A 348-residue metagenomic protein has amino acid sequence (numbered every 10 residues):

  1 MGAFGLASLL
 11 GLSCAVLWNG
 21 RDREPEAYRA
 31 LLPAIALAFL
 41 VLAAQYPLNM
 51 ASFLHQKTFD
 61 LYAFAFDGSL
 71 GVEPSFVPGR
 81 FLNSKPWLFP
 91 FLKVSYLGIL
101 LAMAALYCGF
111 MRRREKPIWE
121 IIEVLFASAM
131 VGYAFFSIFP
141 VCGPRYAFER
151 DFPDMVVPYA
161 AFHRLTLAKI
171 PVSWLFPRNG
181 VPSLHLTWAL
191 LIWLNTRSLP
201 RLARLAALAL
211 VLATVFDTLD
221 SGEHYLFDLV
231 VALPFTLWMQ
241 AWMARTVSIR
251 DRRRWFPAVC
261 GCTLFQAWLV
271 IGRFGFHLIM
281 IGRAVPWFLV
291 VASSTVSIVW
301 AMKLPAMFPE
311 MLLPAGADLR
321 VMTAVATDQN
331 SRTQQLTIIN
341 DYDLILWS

Functional and structural regions predicted by a protein language model:
M1-L6, L31-M103, P309-T323, D328 (+1 more regions): N-terminal transmembrane-helix/juxtamembrane module of multi-pass inner/ER membrane proteins
N19-R23, L199-L205, A241-F256, W300-M311: Membrane-interface junctions at the ends of membrane-embedded or membrane-associated helices
R29-I35, A104-P140, A147-D151, R204-V211: Interfacial segments of alpha-helical transmembrane regions
F39-T58, Y62, F66, F126-A161: Aromatic-rich transmembrane-lumenal/periplasmic boundary elements in polytopic membrane proteins
L88-A102, L175-R197, L226, V230: Membrane-interface loop-to-helix entry segments
A105-R112, L186-R204, P234-R245: Membrane-interfacial alpha-helical segments at the cytosolic side of multi-pass membrane proteins
A134-R201: Membrane-interfacial catalytic/cofactor-binding modules of polytopic membrane enzymes
P257-Q329: Transmembrane helical bundles and short interhelical boundary loops of multi-pass, membrane-embedded
